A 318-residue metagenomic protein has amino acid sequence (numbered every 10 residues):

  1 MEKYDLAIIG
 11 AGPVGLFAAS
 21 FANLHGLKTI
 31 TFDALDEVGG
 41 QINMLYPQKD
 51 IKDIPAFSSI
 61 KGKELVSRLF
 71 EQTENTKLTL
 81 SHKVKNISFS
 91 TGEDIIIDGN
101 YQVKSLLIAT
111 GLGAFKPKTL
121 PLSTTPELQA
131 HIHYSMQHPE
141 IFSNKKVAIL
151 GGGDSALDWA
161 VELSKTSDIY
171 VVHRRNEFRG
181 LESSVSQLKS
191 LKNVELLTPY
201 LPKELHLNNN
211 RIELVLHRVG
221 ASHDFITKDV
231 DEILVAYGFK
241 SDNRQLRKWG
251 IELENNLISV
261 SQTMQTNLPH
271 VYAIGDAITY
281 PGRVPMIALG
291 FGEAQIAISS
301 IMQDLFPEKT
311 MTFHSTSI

Functional and structural regions predicted by a protein language model:
M1-I9, E37, L78-K146, V215-H223 (+4 more regions): FAD-binding core/adjacent interface of flavoenzyme oxidoreductases
Y4-T76, L157-L181: Beta1-alpha1 glycine-rich phosphate/pyrophosphate-binding loop at the start of Rossmann-like nucleotide-binding domains
G15, A114-K116, A156, F178 (+3 more regions): Glycine-rich nucleotide phosphate-binding loop and flanking beta-alpha elements of Rossmann-like dinucleotide-binding
G40, K116-K118, S123, D158 (+2 more regions): Glycine/Thr-rich phosphate-binding loops of Rossmann-like dinucleotide-binding domains
F70-T73, K77-I97, Y101-V103, S164-L257 (+1 more regions): A Rossmann-like FAD-binding core segment of flavoenzymes
T124-S143, E232-A288, I296-S299: FAD-site-proximal beta/loop scaffold in flavoenzymes
W159, A277-I318: A conserved FAD-binding loop/helix module that cradles the flavin
